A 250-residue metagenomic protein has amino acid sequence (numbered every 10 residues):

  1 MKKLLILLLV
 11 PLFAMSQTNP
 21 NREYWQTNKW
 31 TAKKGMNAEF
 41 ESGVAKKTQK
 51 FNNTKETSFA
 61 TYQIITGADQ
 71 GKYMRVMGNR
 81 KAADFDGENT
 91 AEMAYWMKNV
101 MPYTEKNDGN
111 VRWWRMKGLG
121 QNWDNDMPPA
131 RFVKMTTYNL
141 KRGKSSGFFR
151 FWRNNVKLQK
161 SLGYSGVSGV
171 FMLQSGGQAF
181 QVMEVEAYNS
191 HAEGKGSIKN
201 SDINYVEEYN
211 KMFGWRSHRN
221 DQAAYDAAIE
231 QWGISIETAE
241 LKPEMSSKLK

Functional and structural regions predicted by a protein language model:
M1-N21: Bacterial Sec-dependent N-terminal signal peptides
S16-K250: Short S/T/G/P-rich N-terminal loop/turn motif that feeds into the first structured element of a domain
